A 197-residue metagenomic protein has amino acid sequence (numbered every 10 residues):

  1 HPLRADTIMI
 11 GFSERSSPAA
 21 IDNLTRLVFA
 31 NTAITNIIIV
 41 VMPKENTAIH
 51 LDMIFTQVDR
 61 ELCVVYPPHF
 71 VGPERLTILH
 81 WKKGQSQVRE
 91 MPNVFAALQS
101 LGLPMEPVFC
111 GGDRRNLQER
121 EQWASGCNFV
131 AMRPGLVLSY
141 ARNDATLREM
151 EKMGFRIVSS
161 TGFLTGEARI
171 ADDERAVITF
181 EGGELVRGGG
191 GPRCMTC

Functional and structural regions predicted by a protein language model:
H1-C197: The feature marks the mature, well-folded catalytic cores of soluble enzymes
